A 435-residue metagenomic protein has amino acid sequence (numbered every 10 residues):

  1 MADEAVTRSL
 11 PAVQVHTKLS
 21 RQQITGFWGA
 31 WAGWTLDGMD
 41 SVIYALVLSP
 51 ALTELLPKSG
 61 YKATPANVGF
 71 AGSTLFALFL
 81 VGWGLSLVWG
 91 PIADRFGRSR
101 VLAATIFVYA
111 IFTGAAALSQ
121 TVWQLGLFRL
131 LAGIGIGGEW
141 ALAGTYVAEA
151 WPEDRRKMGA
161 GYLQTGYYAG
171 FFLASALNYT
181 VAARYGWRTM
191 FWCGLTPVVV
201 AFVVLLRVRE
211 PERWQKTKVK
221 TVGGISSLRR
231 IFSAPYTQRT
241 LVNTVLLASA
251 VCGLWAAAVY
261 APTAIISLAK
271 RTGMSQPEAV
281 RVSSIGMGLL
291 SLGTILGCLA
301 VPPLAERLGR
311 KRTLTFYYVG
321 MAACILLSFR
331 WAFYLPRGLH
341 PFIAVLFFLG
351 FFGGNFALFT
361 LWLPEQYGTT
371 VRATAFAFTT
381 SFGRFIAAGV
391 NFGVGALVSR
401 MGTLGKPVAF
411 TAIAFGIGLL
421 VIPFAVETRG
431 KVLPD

Functional and structural regions predicted by a protein language model:
M1-L46: Cytosolic juxtamembrane N-terminal segment immediately preceding the first transmembrane helix of multi-pass
A45-L46, T237-I295, A387-N391: Extracytoplasmic gate region of multi-pass secondary transporters
L48-L85, E278-R281: Extracellular/periplasmic helix-loop-helix junction of adjacent transmembrane segments in MFS-like secondary
T74-P91, G288-A300: Central cavity-lining transmembrane alpha-helices of secondary-active solute carriers, predominantly the Major
G84-Q120: Conserved MFS/SLC helix-loop-helix module at the cytosolic interface between two early adjacent transmembrane helices
G97, L118-Q124, P152, G309 (+1 more regions): Helix-breaking motifs and short loop linkers at transmembrane-helix boundaries and internal kinks in secondary membrane
F107-Q120, V319-P336: C-terminal ends and interior cores of transmembrane alpha-helices in multi-pass membrane transporters/permeases
L163, Y167-L206: Helix-loop-helix hairpin linking two adjacent transmembrane segments in secondary transporters
